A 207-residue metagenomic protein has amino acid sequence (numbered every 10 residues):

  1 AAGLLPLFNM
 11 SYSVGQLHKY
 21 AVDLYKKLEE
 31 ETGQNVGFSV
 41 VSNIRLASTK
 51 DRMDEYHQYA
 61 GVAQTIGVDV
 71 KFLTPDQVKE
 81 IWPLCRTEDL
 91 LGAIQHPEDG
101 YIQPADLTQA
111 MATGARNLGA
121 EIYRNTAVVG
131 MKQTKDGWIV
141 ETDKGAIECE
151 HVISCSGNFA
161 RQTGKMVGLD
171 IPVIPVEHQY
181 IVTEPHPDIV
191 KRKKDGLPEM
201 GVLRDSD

Functional and structural regions predicted by a protein language model:
G3, V40-I44, L90-G92, E98 (+1 more regions): Short amphipathic alpha-helical segments
G3-I81, S206-D207: Dinucleotide-binding Rossmann-like beta1-alpha1 core, especially the glycine-rich loop that anchors the ADP
F8, Y12, M131-D207: Flavin-dependent oxidoreductases
S39, R45, Y59, V70-F72 (+5 more regions): Core Rossmann-like FAD-binding/catalytic domain of the broad FAD-dependent monooxygenase superfamily
D51, W82-L90, K132-I139: A short, glycine/Asx- and small/polar-enriched loop/turn that sits immediately N-terminal to a beta-strand
K71-T74, I122-R124, S154, R204: General beta-strand structural signal in soluble alpha/beta enzymes
A93-H151, C155-Q162: Helical element adjacent to the flavin cofactor pocket in flavoenzyme catalytic cores
